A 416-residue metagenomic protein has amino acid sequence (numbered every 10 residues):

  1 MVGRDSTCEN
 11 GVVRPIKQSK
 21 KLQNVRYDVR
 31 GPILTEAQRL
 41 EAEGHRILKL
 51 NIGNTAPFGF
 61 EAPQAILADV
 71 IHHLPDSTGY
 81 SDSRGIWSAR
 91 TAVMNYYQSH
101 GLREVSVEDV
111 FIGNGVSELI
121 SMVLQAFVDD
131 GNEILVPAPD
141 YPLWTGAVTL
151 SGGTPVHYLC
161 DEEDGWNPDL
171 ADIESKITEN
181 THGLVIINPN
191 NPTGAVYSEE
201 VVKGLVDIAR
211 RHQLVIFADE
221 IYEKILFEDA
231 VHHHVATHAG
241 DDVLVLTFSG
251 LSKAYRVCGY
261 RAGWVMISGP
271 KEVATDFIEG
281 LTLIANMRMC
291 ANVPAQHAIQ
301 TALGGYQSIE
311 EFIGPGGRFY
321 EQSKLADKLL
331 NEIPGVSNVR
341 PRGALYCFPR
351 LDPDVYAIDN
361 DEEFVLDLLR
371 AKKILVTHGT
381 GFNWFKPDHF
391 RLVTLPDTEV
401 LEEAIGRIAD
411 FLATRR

Functional and structural regions predicted by a protein language model:
S6-N10, S99, S175, A357-D359 (+3 more regions): PLP-dependent enzyme catalytic core of the Aspartate aminotransferase-like
G11-G115, M122, C290, A302-Y306 (+1 more regions): N-terminal small-domain helix-loop-helix segment of the aminotransferase-like
L40-E43, S151, R211-H212, I333 (+2 more regions): Helix C-cap/helix->beta junction micro-motif
L67, G240-G317, K324-K328, L412: Conserved core segment of the aminotransferase class I/II
A126-V148: Conserved PLP-anchoring active-site segment centered on the Schiff-base-forming lysine
L150-V156: A short helix-loop-beta submotif of the ANL/AMP-binding
V156, D161-H233: Active-site phosphate-binding strand-loop segment of PLP-dependent enzymes
Q300, G316-A326, N338-D352, K386: Conserved glycine-rich beta-strand-loop-beta hairpin in the small C-terminal domain of fold type I
